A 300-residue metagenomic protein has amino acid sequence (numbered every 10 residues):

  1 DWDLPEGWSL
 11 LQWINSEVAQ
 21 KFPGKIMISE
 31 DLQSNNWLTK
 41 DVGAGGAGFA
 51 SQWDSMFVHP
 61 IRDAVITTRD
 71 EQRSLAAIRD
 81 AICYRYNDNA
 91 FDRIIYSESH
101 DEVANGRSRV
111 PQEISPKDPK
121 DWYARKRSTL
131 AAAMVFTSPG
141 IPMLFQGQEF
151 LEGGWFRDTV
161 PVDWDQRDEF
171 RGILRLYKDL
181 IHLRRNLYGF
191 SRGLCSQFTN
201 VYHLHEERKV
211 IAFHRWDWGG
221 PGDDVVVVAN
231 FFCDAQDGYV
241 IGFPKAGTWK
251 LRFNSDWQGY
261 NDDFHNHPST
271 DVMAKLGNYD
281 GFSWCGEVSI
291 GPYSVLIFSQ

Functional and structural regions predicted by a protein language model:
D1-R157, R185, G189-S191, Y202-S255 (+1 more regions): Conserved alpha/beta catalytic core and glycan-binding cleft of carbohydrate-active enzymes
P5-Q12, Y123-K126, F170-R171, R175 (+2 more regions): Aromatic- and glycine-enriched glycan-recognition loops and surfaces that form the carbohydrate-binding subsites
Q12-S16, F22-P23, Q166-N200, S294-I297: Aromatic- and carboxylate-lined catalytic core of secreted/periplasmic carbohydrate-active enzymes
I78-Y84, T199, K275, S283-G286: Short, P/G- and charge-enriched loop/turn segments at secondary-structure junctions
F156-D165: Active-site His/acidic residue clusters
D165, G242-P244, G291: A structural detector for beta-sheet-dominated domains
S191-E206, S269-G277: A short, surface-exposed loop/turn module that caps and links secondary-structure elements
N266-Q300: C-terminal beta-strand-rich structural cap/linker in extracellular carbohydrate-active enzymes
